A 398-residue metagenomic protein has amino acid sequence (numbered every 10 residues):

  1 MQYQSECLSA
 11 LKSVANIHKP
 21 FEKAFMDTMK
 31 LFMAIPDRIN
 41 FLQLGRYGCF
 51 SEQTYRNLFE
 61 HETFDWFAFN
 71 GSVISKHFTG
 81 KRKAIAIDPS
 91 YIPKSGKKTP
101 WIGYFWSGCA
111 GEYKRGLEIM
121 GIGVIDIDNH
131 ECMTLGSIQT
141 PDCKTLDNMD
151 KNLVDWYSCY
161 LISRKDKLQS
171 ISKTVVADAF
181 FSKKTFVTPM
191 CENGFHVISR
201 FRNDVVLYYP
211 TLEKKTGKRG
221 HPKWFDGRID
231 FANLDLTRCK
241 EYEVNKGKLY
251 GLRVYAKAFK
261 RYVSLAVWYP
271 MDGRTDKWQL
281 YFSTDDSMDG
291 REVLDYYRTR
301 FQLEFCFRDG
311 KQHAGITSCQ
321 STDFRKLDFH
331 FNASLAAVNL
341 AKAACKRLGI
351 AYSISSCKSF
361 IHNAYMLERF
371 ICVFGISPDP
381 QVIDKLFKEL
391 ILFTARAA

Functional and structural regions predicted by a protein language model:
L8, S13-K97, S163, K223-W224 (+3 more regions): Electropositive nucleic-acid engagement tracts
T28, A34, K277-F301: Extended, non-catalytic structural segments that build the interaction scaffolds of large macromolecular assemblies
L44, K83-S95, I122, T174-S182 (+4 more regions): Short, conserved catalytic/metal-binding motifs centered on acidic residues
T54-N57, G108-Q169, Y262-L280: Electropositive, glycine- and tryptophan-enriched low-complexity nucleic-acid-binding patches
L58-M133, K248-R253: Active-site-proximal, Lys/Arg-enriched surface segment that forms a nucleic-acid-binding/basic interface patch
Y91, G290-S321: Short amphipathic alpha-helical "interface-anchor" segments enriched in bulky aromatics
D142-A266, L348, S353-I361, L367 (+1 more regions): An internal, acidic/charged active-site-proximal segment that coordinates divalent cations and/or engages
I316-V373: Basic, amphipathic alpha-helical segments enriched in Lys/Arg and hydrophobic/aromatic residues
